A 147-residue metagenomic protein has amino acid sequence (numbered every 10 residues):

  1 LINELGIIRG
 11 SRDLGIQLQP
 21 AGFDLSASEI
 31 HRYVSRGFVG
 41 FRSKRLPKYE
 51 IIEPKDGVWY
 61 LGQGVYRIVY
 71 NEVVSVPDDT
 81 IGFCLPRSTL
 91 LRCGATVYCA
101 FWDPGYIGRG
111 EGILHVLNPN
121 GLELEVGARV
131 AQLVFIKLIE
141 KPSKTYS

Functional and structural regions predicted by a protein language model:
L1-S147: DUTPase catalytic domain/fold
